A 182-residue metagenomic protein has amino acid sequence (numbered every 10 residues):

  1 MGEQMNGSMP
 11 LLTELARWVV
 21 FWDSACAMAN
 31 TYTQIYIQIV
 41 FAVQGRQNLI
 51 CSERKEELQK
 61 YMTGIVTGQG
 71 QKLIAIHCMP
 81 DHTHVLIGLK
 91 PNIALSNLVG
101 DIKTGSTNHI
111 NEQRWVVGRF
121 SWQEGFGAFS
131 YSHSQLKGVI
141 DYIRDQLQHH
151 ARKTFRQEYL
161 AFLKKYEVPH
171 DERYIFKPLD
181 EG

Functional and structural regions predicted by a protein language model:
G2-G182: Basic nucleic-acid-binding interfaces
